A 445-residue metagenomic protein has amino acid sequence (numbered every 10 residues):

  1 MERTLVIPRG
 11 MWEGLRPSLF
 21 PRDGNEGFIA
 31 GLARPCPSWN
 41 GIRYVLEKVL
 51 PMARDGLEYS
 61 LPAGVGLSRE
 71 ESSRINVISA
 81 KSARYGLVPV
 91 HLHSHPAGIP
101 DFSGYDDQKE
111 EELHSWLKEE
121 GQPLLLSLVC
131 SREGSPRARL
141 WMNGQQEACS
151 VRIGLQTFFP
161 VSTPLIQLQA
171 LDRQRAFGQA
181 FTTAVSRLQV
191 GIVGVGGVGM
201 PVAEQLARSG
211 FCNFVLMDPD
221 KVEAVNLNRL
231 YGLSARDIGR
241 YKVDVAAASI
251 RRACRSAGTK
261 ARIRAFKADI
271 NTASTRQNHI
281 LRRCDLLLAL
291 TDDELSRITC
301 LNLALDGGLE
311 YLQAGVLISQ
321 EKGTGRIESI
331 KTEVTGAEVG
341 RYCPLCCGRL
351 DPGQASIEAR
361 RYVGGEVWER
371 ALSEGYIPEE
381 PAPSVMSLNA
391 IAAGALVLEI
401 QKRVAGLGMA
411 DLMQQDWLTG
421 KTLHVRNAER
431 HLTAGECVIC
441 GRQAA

Functional and structural regions predicted by a protein language model:
M1-V90, P96-F158: Conserved beta-strand-loop surface patch within small alpha/beta domains used for substrate/adaptor or ligand engagement
L87-P89, C212, E310: Short acidic/polar active-site loop segments enriched in Thr and Asp
Q122-L125, T259-A261, G307-L309: A short helix->loop->beta-strand "cap" motif at the edges of active sites that frequently abuts
S135-M142, F181, Q189, A273 (+2 more regions): Glycine-rich phosphate/adenylate-binding loop
R139-V190: N-terminal charged helix/coil linker that caps or initiates catalytic domains
G178-E223: Glycine-rich adenosine-cofactor-binding loop
F211-G258: Glycine-rich phosphate-binding loop and adjoining beta1-alpha1-beta2 segment of Rossmann-like nucleotide-binding folds
V243-L286, T291-R297: A structured beta-alpha segment of the ubiquitous adenosine-cofactor-binding alpha/beta core
